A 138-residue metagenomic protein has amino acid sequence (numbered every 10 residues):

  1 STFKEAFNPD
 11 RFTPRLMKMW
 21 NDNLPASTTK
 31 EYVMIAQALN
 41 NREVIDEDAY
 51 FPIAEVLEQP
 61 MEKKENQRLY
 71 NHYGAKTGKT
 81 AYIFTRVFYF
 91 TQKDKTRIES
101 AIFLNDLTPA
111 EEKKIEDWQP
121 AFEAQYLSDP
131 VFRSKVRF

Functional and structural regions predicted by a protein language model:
S1-F138: Structured C-terminal helix/loop/strand segments within mature extracytoplasmic catalytic/sensor domains
